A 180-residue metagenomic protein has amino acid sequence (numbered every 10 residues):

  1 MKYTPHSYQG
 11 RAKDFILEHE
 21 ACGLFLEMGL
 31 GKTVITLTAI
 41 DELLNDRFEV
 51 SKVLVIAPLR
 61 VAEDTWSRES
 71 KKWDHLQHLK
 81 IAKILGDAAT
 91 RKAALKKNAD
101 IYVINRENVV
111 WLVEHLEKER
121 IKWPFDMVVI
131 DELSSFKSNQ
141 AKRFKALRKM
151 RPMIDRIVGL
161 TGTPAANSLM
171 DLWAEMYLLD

Functional and structural regions predicted by a protein language model:
M1-K145, K149-M153: SF2 helicase/translocase NTPase motor core, specifically the RecA-like lobe 1 inter-motif segment between Walker
S138-D180: Post-DEXD/H (motif II) to motif III coupling segment of the RecA-like Helicase ATP-binding lobe
